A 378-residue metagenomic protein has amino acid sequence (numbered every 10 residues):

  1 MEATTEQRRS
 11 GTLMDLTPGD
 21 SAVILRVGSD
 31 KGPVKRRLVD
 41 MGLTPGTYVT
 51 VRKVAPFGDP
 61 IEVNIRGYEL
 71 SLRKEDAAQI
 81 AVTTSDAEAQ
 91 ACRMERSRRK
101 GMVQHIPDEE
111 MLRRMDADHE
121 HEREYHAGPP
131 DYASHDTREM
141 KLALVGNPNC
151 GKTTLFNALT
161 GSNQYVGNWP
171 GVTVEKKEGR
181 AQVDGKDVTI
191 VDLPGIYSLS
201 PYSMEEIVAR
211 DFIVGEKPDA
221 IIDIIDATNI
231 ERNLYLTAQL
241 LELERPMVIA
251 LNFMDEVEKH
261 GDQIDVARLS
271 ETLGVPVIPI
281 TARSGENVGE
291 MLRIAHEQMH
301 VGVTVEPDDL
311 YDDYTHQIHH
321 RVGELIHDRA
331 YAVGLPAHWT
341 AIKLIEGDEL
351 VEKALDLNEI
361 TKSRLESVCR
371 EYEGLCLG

Functional and structural regions predicted by a protein language model:
E2, A78-M111: Glycine- and charge-enriched low-complexity intrinsically disordered segments
R8-R9, K31-R37, P56-F57: Short alpha-helix capping/helix-loop boundary micro-motifs
G28, N163-N168, P194-S203, I224 (+1 more regions): Flexible beta-alpha connector loops of hexameric P-loop NTPases
M111-S198, G215-E216: Conserved G1/Walker A P-loop phosphate-binding module
A181-G185, V208-V277: Conserved C-terminal guanine-recognition region of P-loop GTPase G domains, centered on the G4
V248, E258-G378: Alpha-helical transmembrane helix bundles of large polytopic membrane transport and channel proteins
